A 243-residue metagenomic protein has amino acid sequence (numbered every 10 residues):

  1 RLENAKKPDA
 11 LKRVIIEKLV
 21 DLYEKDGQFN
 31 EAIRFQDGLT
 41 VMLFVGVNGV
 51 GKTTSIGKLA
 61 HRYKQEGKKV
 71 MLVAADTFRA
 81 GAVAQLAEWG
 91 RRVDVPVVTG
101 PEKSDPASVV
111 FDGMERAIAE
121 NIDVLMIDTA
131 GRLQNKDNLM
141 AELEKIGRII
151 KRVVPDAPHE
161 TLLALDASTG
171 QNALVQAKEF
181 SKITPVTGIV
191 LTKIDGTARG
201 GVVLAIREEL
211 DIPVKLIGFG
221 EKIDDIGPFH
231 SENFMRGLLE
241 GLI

Functional and structural regions predicted by a protein language model:
R1-A75, A82-E102, V109-I118, I122-I127: Primarily NTPase-proximal linker/entry elements flanking Walker-type ATP/GTP-binding cores
K52, D76, D128, D166 (+1 more regions): Acidic active-site catalytic centers that drive phospho-/nucleotidyl reactions and related ester hydrolyses
Q85, D105-E120, Q134-I243: Conserved catalytic-core segment of NTP-binding enzymes
A130-R132: Short glycine-rich anion-binding loops that position phosphate/pyrophosphate groups of nucleotides and phosphorylated
